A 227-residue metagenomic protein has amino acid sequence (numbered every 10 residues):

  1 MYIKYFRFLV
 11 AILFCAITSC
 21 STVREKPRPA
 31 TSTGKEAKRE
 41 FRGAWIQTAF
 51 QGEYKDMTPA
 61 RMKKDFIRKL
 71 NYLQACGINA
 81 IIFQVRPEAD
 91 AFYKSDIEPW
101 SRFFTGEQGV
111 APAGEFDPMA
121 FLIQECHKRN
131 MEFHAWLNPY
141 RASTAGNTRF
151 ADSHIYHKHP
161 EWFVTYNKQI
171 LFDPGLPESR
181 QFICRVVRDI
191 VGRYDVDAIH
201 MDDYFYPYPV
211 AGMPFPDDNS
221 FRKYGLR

Functional and structural regions predicted by a protein language model:
K4-A11: Sec-dependent signal peptide recognition, specifically the positively charged N-region followed immediately by
I17-S19: C-terminal motif of bacterial Sec signal peptides marking the signal peptidase cleavage site
R39-F41, Q47, Q51-K63, A135 (+1 more regions): Active-site-adjacent "subsite" loops/lids of carbohydrate-active enzymes
K64-D90: Catalytic domains of carbohydrate-active enzymes, especially glycoside hydrolases
K69-I78, L122-E125, I170-Y204: An active-site-proximal structural segment forming one wall of the substrate-binding cleft that immediately precedes
P87-L137: Aromatic-lined substrate-binding rim segments of carbohydrate-active enzymes
A91-G106, R141-N167, D203-R227: Aromatic- and acidic-residue-enriched segments that line the glycan-binding/catalytic groove of carbohydrate-active
